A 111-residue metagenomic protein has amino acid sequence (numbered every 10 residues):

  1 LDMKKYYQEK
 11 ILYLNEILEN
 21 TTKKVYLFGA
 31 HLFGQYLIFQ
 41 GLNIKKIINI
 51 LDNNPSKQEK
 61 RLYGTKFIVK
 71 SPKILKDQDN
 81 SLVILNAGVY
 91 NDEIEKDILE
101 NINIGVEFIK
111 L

Functional and structural regions predicted by a protein language model:
L1-L111: Hydrophobic, well-ordered beta-alpha structural blocks that scaffold small-molecule cofactor pockets
